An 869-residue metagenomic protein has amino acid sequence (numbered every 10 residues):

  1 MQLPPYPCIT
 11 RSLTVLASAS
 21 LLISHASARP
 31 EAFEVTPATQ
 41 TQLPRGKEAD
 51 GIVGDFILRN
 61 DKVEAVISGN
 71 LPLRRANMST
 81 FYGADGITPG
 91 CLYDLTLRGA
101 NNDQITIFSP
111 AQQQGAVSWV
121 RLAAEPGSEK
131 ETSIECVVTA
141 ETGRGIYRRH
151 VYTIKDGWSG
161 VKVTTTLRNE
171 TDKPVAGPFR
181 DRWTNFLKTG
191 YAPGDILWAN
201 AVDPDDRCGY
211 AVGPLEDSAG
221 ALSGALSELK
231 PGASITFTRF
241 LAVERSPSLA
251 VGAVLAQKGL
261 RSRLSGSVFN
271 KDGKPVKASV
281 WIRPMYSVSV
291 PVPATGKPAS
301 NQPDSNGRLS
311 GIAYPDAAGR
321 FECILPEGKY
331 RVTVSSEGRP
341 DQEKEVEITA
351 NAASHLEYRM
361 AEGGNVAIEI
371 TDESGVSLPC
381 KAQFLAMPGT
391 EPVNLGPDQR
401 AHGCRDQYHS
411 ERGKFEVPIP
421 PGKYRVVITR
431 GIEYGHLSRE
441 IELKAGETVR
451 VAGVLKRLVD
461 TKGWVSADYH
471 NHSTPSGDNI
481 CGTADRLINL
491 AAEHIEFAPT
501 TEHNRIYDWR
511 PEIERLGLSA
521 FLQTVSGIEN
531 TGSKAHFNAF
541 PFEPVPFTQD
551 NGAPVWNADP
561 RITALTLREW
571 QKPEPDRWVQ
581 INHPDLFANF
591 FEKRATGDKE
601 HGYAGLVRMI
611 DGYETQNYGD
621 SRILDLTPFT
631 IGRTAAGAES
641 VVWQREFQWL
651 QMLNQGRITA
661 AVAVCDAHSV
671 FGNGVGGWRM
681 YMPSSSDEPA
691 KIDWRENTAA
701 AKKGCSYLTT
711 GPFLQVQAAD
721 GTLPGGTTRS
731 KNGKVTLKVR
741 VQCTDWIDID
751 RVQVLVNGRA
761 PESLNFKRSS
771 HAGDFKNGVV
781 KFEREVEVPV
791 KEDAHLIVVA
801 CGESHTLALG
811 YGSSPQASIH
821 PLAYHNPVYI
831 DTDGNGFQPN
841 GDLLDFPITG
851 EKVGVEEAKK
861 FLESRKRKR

Functional and structural regions predicted by a protein language model:
P30-T41, R45-G46, D50-I52, I57-R59 (+4 more regions): Beta-strand-rich recognition/accessory modules
L73, N77-P89, A124-N185: Acidic, contiguous internal or C-terminal segments within carbohydrate-active enzymes that form a structured patch used
S262-K271, V280, G319, Y358 (+5 more regions): A short, amphipathic beta-strand motif
V276, P284-I324, M387-P420, V779: Short, acidic Ser/Thr/Gly-rich low-complexity loop/linker segments typical of extracellular and cell-surface proteins
G319, E327-G338, A382, Q407 (+2 more regions): A short, solvent-exposed beta-strand micro-motif common in secreted/extracellular proteins
K329-E345, I428-R439, A498, E803-H805: A short, solvent-exposed loop/turn motif at the edges and junctions of modular extracellular/periplasmic domains
N351, E373-G389, P397-R400, D406-Y408 (+6 more regions): C-terminal functional module detector
S410, E433, L437, W464-A661 (+2 more regions): Catalytic cores of extracellular degradative/oxidative enzymes
